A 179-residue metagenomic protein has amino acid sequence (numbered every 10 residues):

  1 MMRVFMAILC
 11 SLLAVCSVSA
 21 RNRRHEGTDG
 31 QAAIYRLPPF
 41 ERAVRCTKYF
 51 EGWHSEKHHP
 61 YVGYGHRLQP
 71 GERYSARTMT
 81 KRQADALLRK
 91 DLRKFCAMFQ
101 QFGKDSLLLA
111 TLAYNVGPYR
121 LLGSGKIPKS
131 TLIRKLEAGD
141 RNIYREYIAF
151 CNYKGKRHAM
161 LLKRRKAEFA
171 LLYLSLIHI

Functional and structural regions predicted by a protein language model:
M1-V4: Positively charged n-region of N-terminal signal peptides that target proteins for export
C10-V18: Hydrophobic h-region of N-terminal signal peptides that target proteins for export in Gram-negative bacteria
R21-H54, H66-R73, M79-R89, F95-M98 (+1 more regions): Long, amphipathic alpha-helical surface segments
R45, P60, L107: Residue-level detector of short, conserved catalytic/binding motifs and their immediate flanks
H58-V62, H66: Early exported N-terminus immediately downstream of N-terminal targeting peptides
Q100-D105: Structural motif
S106-R120: Short N-proximal segments of mature Sec-exported proteins
